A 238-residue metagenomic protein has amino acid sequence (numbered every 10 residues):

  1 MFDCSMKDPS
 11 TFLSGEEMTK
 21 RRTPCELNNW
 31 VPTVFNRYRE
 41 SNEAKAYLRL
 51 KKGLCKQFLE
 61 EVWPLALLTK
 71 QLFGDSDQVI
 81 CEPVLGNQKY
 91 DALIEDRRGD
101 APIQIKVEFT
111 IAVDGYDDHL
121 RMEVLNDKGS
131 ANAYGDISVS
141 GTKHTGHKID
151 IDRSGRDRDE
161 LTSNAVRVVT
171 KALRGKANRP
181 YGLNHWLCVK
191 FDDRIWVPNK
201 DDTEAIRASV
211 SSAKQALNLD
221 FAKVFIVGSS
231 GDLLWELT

Functional and structural regions predicted by a protein language model:
F2-Q78, T110-T238: Metal-dependent nuclease catalytic core centered on acidic motifs
Q71-L93: A short acidic/basic microdomain associated with nuclease active sites
L85-Q88, R97, T110-A112, S229: An acidic- and aromatic-residue-enriched active-site/binding cleft used to recognize and process polar
N87-Y90, A101-P102, G182-L183: Short, well-ordered loop/turn elements at secondary-structure boundaries
A92, I103-I111: Conserved catalytic cores of phosphodiester-cleaving nucleases, focusing on short active-site segments
I94-D100: Active-site beta-strand termini and strand-to-loop segments that position acidic
